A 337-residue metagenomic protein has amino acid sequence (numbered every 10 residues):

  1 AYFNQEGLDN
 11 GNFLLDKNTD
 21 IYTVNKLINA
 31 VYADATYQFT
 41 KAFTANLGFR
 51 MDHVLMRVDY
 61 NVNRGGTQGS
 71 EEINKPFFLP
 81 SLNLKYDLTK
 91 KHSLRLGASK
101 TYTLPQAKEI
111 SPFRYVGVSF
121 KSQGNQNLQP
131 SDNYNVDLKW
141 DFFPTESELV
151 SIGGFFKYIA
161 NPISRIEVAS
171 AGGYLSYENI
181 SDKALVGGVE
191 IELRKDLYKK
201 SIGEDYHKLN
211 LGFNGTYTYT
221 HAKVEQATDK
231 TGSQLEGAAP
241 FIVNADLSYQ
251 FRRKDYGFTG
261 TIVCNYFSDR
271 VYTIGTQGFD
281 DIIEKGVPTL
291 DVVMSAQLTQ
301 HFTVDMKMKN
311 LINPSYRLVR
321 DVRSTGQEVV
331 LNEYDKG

Functional and structural regions predicted by a protein language model:
A1-Y2, L15-D16, D20-Y158, V263: Structural signature of Gram-negative outer-membrane beta-barrels, strongest in the C-terminal barrel of TonB-dependent
Y2-L8, R57-G65, A107-F113, F120-K121 (+5 more regions): Outer-membrane beta-barrel translocator domains and adjoining extracellular loop/strand segments of Gram-negative
L14, T19, N25, Q123-Q129 (+3 more regions): Outer membrane beta-barrel strand-and-loop segments of large Gram-negative receptors, especially TonB-dependent
D16-I21, N63-E71, K121-Q126, Y174-S181 (+3 more regions): Extracellular loop and loop/strand-boundary signature of outer-membrane beta-barrel proteins
V31-Y37, L82-Y86, L138-F142, G154 (+6 more regions): Residues on the lipid-exposed face of transmembrane beta-strands in outer-membrane beta-barrel proteins
A42-A45, K91-L94, E146-V150, K199-G203 (+3 more regions): Repeated loop/turn-to-beta-strand initiation elements of outer-membrane beta-barrel proteins
G154-Y158, L175-R270: Gram-negative outer-membrane beta-barrel transporters
Y266-T273, S295-G337: C-terminal beta-signal and adjacent terminal beta-strands/loops of Gram-negative outer-membrane beta-barrel proteins
